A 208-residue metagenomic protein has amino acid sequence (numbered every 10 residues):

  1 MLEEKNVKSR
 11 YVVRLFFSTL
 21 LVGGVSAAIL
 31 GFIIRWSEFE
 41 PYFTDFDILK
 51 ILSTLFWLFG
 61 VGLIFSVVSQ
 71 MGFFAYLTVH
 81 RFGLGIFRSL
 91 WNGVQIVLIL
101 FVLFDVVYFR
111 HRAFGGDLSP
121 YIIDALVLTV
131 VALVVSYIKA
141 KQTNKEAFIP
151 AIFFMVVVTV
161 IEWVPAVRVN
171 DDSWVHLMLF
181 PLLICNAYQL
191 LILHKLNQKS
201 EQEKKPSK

Functional and structural regions predicted by a protein language model:
E4-V22, S173-V175: Alpha-helical transmembrane segments and their helix-start/interface "positive-inside/aromatic belt" motifs in integral
L21-F39, V160-V164: Alpha-helical transmembrane segments of multi-pass membrane proteins
I29-R88: Selected alpha-helical membrane-embedding segments in polytopic membrane proteins
W57-F59, H111-I122, A166-L177: Membrane-helix interface and helix-disruption motif detector
Y76, R88-F104, A151-V157: Transmembrane alpha-helical segments of multi-pass membrane proteins
H80-N92, K139-E146: Membrane-interface helix-boundary motifs at transmembrane edges
I96-P150: Membrane-proximal helix-loop-helix units in multi-pass membrane proteins
S136-K208: Terminal transmembrane helical module of multi-pass membrane proteins
